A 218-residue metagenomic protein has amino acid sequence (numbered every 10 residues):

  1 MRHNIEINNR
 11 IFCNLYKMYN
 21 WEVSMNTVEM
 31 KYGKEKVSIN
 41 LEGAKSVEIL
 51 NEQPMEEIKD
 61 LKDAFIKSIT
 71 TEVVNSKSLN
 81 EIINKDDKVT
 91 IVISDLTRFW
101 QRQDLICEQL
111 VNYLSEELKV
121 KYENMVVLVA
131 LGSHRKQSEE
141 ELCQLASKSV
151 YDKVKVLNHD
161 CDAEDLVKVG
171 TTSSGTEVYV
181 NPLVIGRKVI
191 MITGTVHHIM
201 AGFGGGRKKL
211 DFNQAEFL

Functional and structural regions predicted by a protein language model:
I7-S24: Short, Lys/Arg-enriched N-terminal segments with co-localized hydrophobic residues within the first ~10-30 amino acids
Y19-S68: N-terminal amphipathic/basic leader segments beginning at the initiator methionine
I39, E48-L50, W100-Q101, I192 (+1 more regions): Short helix/loop capping segments that flank catalytic or ligand/cofactor-binding pockets
V73-V92, L118-Y122: Glycine-rich phosphate/diphosphate-binding loops that line cofactor/substrate pockets in enzymes
K88-W100, V126-G132, M191: Short glycine-rich or small-residue beta-strand-to-loop segments that form or flank ligand, phosphate, metal/Fe-S
W100-V120: Histidine-anchored nucleotide/phosphate-binding helix
K136-G204: An acidic, phosphate/nucleotide-engaging active-site surface
G194-H197, G205-L218: Mobile "lid/hinge" segments at catalytic clefts and subdomain interfaces of large enzymes
